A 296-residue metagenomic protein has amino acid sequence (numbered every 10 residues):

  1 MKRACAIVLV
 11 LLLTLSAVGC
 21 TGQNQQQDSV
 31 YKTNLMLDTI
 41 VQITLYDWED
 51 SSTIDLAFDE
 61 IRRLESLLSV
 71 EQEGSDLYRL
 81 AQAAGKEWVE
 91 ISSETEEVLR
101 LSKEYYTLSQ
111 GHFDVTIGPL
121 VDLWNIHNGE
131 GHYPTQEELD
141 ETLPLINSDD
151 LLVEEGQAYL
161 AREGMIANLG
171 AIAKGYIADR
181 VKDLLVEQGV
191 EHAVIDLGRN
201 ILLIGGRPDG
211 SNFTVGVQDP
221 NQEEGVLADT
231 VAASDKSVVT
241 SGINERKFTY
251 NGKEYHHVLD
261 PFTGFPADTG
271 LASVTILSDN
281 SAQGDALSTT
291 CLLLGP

Functional and structural regions predicted by a protein language model:
K2-P296: Mature catalytic core of soluble alpha/beta enzymes
